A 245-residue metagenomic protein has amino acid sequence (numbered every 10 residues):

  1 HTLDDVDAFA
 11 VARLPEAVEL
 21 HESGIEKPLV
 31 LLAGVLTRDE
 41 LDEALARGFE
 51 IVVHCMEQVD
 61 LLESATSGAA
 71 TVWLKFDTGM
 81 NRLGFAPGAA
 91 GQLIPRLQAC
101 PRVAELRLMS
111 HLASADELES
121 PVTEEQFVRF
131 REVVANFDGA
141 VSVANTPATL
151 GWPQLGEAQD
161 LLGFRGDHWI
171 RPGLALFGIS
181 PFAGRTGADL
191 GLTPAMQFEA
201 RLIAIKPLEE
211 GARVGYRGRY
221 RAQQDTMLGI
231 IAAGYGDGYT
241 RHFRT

Functional and structural regions predicted by a protein language model:
H1-D4, V59-T71, F76-I203, L208-E209: Active-site loop/helix belt of alpha/beta enzymes
H1-F49, V53-L62, G151: N-terminal active-site wall of soluble small-molecule enzyme domains
L14, L36, N81, A86 (+4 more regions): Gly/Ser/Thr-rich beta-alpha loop segments that engage phosphate groups in nucleotides
H21, P153-Q154, R241-R244: Short, glycine/acidic-enriched capping/hinge loops at junctions between secondary-structure elements
L29, I170, G229-I231: Well-ordered beta-strand positions enriched in small/hydrophobic/aromatic, beta-favoring residues
T37-D39, E157, D189, Y216: A generic local structural motif
I51, L74, I231-A233: Preference for bulky hydrophobic residues occupying beta-strand positions in well-ordered beta-sheet regions
A195-T245: Functionally critical, mid-to-C-terminal surface segments that flank or help form catalytic/ligand
